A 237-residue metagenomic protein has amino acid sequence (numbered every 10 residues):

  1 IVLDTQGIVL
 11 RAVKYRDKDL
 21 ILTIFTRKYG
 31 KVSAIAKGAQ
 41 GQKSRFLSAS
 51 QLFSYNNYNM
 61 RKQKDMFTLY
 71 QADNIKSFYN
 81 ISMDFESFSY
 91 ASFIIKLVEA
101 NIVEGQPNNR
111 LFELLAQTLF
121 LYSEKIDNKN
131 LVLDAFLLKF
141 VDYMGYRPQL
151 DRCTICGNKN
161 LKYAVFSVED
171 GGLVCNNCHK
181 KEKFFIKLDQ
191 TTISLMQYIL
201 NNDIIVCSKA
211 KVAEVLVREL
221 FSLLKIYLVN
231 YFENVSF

Functional and structural regions predicted by a protein language model:
I1-F237: Non-catalytic alpha-helical scaffolds and adjoining flexible linkers that form interface surfaces for assembly
